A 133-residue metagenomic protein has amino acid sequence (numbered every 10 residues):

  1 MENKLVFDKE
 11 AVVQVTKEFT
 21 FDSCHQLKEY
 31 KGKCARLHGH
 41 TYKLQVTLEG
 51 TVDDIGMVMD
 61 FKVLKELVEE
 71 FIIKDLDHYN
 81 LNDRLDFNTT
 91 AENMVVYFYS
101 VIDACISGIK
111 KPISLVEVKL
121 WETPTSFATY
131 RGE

Functional and structural regions predicted by a protein language model:
M1-E133: Charge-rich, low-complexity N-terminal segments
